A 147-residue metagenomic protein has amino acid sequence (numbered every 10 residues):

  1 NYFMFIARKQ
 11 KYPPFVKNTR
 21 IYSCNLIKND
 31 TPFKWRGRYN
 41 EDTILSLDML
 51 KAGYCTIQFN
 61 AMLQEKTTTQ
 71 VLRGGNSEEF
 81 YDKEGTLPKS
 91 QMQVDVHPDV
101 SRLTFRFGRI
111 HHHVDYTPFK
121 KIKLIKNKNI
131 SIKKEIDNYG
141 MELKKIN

Functional and structural regions predicted by a protein language model:
N1-I44, D48: Conserved catalytic core of nucleotide-sugar-dependent glycosyltransferases
G37-Y39, T43-N147: C-terminal catalytic/acceptor-binding lobe
